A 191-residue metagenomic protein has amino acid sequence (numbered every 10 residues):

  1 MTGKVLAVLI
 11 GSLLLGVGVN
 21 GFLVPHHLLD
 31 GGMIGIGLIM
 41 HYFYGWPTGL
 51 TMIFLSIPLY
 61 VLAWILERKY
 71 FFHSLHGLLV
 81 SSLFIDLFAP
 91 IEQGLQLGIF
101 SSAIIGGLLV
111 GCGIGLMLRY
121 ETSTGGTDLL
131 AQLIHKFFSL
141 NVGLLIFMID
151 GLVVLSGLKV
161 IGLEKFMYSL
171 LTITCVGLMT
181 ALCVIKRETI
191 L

Functional and structural regions predicted by a protein language model:
M1-L191: Core subunits and conserved enzymes of cellular information-processing and envelope-translocation systems across
